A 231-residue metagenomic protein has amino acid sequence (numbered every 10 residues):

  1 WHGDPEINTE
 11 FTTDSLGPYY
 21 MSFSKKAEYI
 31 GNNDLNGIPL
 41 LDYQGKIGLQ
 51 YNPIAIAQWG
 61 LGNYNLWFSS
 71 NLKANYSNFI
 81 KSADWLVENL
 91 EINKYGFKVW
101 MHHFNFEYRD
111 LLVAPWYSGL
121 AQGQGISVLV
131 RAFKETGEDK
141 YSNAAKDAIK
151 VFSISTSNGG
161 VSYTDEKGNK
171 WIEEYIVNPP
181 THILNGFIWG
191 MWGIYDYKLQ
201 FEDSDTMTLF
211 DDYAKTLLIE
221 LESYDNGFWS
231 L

Functional and structural regions predicted by a protein language model:
W1-D14: Extreme N-terminal leader/anchor segments
T12-K46, S77-V99, S142-T164, D205-S230: Long, well-ordered core segments of solenoidal/helical folds
P39-G45, H103-V113, E166-T181, S230-L231: Acidic/His metal-coordination segments adjacent to aromatic residues that form catalytic metal sites in metalloenzymes
N52-W67, F79, W116-F133, H182-K198: Well-ordered alpha-helical segments within folded domains of soluble proteins
L66-K81, A132-D147, Y195-D211: Structural helix-adjacent loops and short alpha-helical linkers that scaffold large soluble proteins
Y95-V151: Hydrophobic alpha-helical segments and helix pairs
I154-I176, T181-I194, L221-E222: A structural motif
